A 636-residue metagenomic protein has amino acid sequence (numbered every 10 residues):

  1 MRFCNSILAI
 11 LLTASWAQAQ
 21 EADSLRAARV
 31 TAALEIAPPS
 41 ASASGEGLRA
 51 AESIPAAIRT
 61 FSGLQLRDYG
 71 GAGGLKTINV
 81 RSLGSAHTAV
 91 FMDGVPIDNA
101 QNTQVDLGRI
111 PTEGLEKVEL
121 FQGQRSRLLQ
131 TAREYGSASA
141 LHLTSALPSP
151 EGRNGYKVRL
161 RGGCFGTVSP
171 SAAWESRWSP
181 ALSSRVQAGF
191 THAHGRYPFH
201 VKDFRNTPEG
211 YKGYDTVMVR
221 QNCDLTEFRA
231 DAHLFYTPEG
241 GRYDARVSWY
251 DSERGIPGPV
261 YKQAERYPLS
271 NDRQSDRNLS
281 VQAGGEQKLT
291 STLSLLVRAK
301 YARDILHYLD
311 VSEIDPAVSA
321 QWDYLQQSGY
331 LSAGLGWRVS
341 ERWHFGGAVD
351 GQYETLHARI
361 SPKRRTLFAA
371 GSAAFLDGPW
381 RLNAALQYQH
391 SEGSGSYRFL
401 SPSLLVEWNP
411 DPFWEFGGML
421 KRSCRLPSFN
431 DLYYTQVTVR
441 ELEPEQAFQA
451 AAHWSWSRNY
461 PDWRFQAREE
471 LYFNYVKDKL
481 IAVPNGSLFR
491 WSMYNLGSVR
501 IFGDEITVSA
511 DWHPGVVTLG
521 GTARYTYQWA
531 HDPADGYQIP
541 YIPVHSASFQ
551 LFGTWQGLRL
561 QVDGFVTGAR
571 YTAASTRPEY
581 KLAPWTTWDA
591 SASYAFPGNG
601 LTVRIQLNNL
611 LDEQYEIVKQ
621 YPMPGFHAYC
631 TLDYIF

Functional and structural regions predicted by a protein language model:
E21-A57, T77, S85: N-terminal periplasmic "start-of-domain" segments of outer-membrane beta-barrel proteins
P55-P96: Extracytoplasmic beta-strand/coil segments of soluble accessory domains associated with Gram-negative outer-membrane
T112-K157: A beta-strand signature from Gram-negative outer-membrane beta-barrel systems, especially the internal plug domain
G195-Y197, V219-R229, G240-L295, Y301-Q327: Flexible loop and strand-edge segments within Gram-negative outer membrane beta-barrel domains
T292-Y308, F416-G417, P444-F502, S509: Membrane-embedded beta-barrel scaffold of Gram-negative outer-membrane proteins
S340-N474, L519, R524, P533 (+2 more regions): Structural signature of Gram-negative outer-membrane beta-barrels, strongest in the C-terminal barrel of TonB-dependent
E341, G346, P379, L471-Y475 (+3 more regions): Gram-negative outer-membrane beta-barrel transporters
V566-A573, K581, A592-F636: C-terminal beta-signal and adjacent terminal beta-strands/loops of Gram-negative outer-membrane beta-barrel proteins
